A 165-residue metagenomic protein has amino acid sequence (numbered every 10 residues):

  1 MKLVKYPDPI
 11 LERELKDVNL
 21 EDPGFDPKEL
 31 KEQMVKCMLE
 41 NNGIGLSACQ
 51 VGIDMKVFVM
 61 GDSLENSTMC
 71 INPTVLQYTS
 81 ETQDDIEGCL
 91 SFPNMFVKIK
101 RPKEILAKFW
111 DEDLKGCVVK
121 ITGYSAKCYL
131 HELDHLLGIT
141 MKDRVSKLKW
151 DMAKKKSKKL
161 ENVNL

Functional and structural regions predicted by a protein language model:
M1-L165: Positively charged
